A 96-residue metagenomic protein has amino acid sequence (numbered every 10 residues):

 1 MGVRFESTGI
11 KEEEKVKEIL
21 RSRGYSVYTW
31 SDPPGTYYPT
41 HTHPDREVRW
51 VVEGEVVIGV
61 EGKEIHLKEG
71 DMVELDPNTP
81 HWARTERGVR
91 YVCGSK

Functional and structural regions predicted by a protein language model:
M1-W30, P39: A short, N-terminal "cap"/entry segment at the start of jelly-roll beta-barrel domains of the cupin/DSBH fold
K17-I19, Y37-H43, V60, R84-T85: Short histidine-centered beta-strand/loop micro-motifs that create catalytic or ligand/metal-coordination sites
Y28, Y37-Y38, G54-G59: Short beta-strand segments in beta-sandwich/barrel cores
T42-V57: Short, conserved beta-strand element in jelly-roll/cupin
V52-E53, K68-E69, R87: A cytosolic small-molecule/anion-sensing beta-strand core signal
E61-N78: Short acidic-glycine-tyrosine-enriched beta hairpin
P77-K96: Ligand-binding loop in jelly-roll beta-barrel domains
